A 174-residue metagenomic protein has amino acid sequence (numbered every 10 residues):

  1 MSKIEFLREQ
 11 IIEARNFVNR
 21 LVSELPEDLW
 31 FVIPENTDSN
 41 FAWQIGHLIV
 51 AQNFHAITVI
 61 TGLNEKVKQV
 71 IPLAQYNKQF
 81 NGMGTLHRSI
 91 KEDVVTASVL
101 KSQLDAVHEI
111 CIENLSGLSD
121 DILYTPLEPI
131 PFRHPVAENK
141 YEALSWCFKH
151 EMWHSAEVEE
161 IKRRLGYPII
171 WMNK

Functional and structural regions predicted by a protein language model:
M1-E5: N-terminal export signals and maturation junctions of secreted/periplasmic proteins
R8-I12, N19, L29-M83, E128-K174: Short, contiguous alpha-helical
E9-F17, S102-A106, I110-E113, W153: A non-catalytic, amphipathic alpha-helix used as a structural packing/dimerization or gating element in enzyme scaffolds
V22, I45, K101-L104: A generic alpha-helix structural signal
E24-P26: Short secondary-structure junctions
N81-T125, E142-C147: Acidic/histidine-rich alpha-helical segments that form the ligand environment of transition-metal centers
